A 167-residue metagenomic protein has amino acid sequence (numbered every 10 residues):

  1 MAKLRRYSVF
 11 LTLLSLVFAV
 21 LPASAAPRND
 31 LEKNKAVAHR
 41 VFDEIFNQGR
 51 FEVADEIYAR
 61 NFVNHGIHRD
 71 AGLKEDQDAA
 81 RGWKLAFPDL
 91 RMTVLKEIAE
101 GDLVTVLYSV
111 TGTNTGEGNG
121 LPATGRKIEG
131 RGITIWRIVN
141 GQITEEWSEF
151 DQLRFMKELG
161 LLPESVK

Functional and structural regions predicted by a protein language model:
M1-R6: N-terminal secretory signal peptides that target proteins for export/translocation
S8-V20: Bacterial N-terminal signal peptides
L21-R60, L162-K167: Short, low-complexity N-terminal intrinsically disordered segments enriched in polar/charged residues
F51-V104, S109: A solvent-exposed, acidic/Ser-Thr-rich amphipathic alpha-helical stretch
R69-A71, V110-T113, F150-R154: Solvent-exposed loop/turn segments at secondary-structure junctions within structured extracellular/periplasmic domains
G112-N140: Exposed beta-sheet edge and beta->alpha loop/turn motif
T144-K167: Low-complexity, intrinsically disordered terminal/linker segments enriched in charged and Gly/Pro repeats
